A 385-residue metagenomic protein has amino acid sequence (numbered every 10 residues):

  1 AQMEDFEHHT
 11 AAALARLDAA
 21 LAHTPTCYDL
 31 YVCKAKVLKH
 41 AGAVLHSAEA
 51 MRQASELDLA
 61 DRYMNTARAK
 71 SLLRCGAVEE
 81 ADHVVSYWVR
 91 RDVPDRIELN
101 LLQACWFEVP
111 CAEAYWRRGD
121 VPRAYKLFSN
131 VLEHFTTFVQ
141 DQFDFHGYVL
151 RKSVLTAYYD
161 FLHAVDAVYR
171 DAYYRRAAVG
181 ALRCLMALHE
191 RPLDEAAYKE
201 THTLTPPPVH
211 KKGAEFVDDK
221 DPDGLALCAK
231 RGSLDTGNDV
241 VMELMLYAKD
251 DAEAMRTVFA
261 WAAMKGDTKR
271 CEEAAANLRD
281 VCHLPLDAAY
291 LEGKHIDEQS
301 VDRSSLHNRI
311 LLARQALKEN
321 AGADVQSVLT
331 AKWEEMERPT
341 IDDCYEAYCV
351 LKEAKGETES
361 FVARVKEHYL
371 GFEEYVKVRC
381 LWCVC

Functional and structural regions predicted by a protein language model:
Q2-M3, V37, A69-S71, A114-Y115 (+8 more regions): Residue-level signature for tetratricopeptide repeat
F6-E7, A41, C75, R118 (+6 more regions): Structural motif corresponding to the intra-repeat A-B loop/turn of tetratricopeptide repeats
P25, L59, V93, T136 (+5 more regions): Short coil turns that delineate tetratricopeptide repeat
C33, A67, E108-P110, R117 (+9 more regions): "A position-specific structural signal for the A-helix of alpha-solenoid helical repeats
P94-L102, T137-S153, D194, L291: Acidic, Ser/Thr-rich low-complexity linear motifs
L182-L234: Acidic, serine/threonine- and proline-enriched intrinsically disordered linkers and terminal tails in large eukaryotic
